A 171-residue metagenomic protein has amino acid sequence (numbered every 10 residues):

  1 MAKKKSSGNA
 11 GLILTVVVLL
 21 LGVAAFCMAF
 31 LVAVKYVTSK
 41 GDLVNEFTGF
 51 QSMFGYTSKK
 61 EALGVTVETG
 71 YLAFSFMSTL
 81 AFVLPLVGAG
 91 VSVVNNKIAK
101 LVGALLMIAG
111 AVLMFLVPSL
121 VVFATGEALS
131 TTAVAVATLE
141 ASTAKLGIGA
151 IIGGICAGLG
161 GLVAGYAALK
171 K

Functional and structural regions predicted by a protein language model:
A2-K171: Compact integral membrane and secretory-pathway proteins
